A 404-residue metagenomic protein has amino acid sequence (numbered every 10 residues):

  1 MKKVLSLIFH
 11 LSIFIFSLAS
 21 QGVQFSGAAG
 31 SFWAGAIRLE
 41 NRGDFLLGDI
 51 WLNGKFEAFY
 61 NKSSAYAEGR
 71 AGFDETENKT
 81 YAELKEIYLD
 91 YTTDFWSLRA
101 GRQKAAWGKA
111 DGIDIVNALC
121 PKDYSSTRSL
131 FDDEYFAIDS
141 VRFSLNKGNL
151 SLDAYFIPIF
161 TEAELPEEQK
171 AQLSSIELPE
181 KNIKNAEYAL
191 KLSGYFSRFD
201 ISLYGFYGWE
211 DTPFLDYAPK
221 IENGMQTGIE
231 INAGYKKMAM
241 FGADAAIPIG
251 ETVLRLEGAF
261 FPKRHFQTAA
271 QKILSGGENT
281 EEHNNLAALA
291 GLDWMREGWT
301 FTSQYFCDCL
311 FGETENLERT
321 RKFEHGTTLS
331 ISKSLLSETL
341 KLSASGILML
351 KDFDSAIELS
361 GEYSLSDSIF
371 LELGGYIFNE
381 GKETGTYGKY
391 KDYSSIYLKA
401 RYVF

Functional and structural regions predicted by a protein language model:
V23, N61-Y66, W96-L98, N149-L152 (+5 more regions): Repeated loop/turn-to-beta-strand initiation elements of outer-membrane beta-barrel proteins
A28-L39, S64-F73, A82-K85, L98-A100 (+6 more regions): Transmembrane beta-strand segments that form the barrel wall of outer-membrane beta-barrel proteins
R38-R42, G72-E75, K85, S125-S129 (+6 more regions): Extracellular loop and loop/strand-boundary signature of outer-membrane beta-barrel proteins
D44-I50, T80-K85, D94, Y135-D139 (+8 more regions): Residues that define the transmembrane beta-barrel architecture of outer-membrane proteins
L52-A58, E86-Y91, V141-L145, L190-G194 (+7 more regions): Residues on the lipid-exposed face of transmembrane beta-strands in outer-membrane beta-barrel proteins
E57-Q169, S193, S197, F378-E380: Outer membrane beta-barrel
P248-I347: Detector for outer-membrane/organellar transmembrane beta-barrel domains, recognizing the amphipathic beta-strand
Y390-F404: Outer-membrane beta-barrel "beta-signal"
